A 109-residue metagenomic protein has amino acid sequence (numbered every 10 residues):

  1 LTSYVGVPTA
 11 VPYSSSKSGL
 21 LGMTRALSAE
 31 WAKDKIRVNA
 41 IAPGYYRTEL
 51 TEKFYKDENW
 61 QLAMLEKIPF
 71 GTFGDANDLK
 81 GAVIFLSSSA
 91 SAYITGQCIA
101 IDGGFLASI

Functional and structural regions predicted by a protein language model:
L1-V5, L27: Active-site segment of SDR-like NAD(P)-dependent oxidoreductases
Y4-A10, A32: Active-site "substrate specificity/gating" loop of NAD(P)-dependent dehydrogenases, especially the short-chain
V5, I84, T95-I109: Short C-terminal tail/terminal secondary-structure segment of NAD(P)H-dependent dehydrogenase/reductase domains
S16, T24: Active-site helix of classical SDR
L21, A42-K53: Short, flexible catalytic-loop segment of classical short-chain dehydrogenase/reductase
A29-K33, A92: Alpha-helical segment proximal to the catalytic Tyr-Lys
V38-I41, T51, G96, I101: Hydrophobic structural elements of the Rossmann-like NAD(P)H-binding subdomain that define the short-chain
A40, L62-A90, I94, G103: C-terminal helical subdomain
